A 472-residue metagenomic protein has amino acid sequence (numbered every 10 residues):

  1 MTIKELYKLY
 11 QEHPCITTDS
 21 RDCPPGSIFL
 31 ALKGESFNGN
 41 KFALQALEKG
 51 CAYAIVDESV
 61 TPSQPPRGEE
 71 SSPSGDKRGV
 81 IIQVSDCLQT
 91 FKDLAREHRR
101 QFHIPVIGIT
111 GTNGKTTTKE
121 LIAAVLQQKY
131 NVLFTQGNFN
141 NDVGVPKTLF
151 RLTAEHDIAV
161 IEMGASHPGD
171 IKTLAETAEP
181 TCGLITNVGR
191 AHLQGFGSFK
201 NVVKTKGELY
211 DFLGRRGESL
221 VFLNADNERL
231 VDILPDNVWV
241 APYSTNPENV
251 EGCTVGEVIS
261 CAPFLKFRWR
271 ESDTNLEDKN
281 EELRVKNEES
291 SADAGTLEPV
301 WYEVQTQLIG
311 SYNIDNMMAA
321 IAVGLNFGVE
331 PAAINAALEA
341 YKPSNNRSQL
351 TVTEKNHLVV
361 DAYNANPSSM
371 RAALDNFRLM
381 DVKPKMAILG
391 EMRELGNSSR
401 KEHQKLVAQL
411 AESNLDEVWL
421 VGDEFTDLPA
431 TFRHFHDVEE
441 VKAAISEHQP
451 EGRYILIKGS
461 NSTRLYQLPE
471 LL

Functional and structural regions predicted by a protein language model:
M1-D93, E277-E282, E288-S291, I309 (+3 more regions): N-terminal leader/targeting and accessory segments in enzymes
K4, D57-T61, L184-H357, V382-K383 (+3 more regions): Acidic, Mg2+-coordinating active-site environments of NTP-dependent enzymes
K8-I16, Q89-K92, N140-V143, M163-P168 (+6 more regions): Short gly/ser/thr-rich secondary-structure transition/capping motifs
S27, A46, L94, I109 (+11 more regions): Residue-level signal for inorganic ion chemistry
L32-F37, P343-N346, Y363-R433: Active-site beta-alpha connecting loops in nucleotide-dependent enzymes
G34-E35, A165-P168, G189-A191, D226-E228 (+4 more regions): Short glycine-rich anion-binding loops that position phosphate/pyrophosphate groups of nucleotides and phosphorylated
P65, D76, Q83, L88-A225 (+5 more regions): Phosphate-binding loop of NTP-binding sites
H434, G452-E470: Peripheral docking tails and interdomain loops at the edges of cofactor- or intermediate-handling domains
